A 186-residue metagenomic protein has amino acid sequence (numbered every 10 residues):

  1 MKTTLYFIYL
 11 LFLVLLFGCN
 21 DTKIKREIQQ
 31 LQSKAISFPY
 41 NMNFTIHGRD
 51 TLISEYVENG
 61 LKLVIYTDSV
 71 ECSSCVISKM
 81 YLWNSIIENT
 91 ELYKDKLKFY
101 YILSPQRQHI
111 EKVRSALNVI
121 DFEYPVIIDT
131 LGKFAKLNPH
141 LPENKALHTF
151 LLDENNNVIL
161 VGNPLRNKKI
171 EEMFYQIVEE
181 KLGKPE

Functional and structural regions predicted by a protein language model:
K2-L10: Sec-dependent signal peptide recognition, specifically the positively charged N-region followed immediately by
L15-G18: C-terminal motif of bacterial Sec signal peptides marking the signal peptidase cleavage site
N20-V57, I77-K79: N-terminal "domain-start" segment that seeds a small globular fold
I53-I77, W83: Short active-site neighborhood of thiol/selenol oxidoreductases, capturing the structured segment around
S69-S74, Q106-H109, L165-R166: Short acidic, S/G/P-rich loop/turn micro-motifs used as interaction or catalytic elements
V76-V119, K133-K136: Structural microenvironment flanking redox-active thiols in thiol-disulfide oxidoreductases
R114-A146: Short, internal strand/loop/helix patches that form the active-site neighborhood or redox-interaction surface
K145-A146, L151-E186: Thiol-/selenol-based redox modules, centered on thioredoxin-like and closely related oxidoreductase domains
